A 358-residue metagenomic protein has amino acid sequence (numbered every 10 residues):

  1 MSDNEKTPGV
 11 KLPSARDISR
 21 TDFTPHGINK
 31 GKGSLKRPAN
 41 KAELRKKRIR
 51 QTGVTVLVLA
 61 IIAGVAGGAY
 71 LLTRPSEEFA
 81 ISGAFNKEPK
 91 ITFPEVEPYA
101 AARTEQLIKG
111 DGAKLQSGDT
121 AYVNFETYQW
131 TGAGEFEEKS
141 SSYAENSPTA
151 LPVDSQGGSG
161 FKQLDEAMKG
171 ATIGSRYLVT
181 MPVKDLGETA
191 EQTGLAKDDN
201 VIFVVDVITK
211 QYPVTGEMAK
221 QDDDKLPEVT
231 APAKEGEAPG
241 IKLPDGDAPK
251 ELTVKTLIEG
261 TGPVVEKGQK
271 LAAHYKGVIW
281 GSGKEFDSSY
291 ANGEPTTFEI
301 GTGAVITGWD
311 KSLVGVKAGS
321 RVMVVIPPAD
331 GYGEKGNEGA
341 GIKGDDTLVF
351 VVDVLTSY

Functional and structural regions predicted by a protein language model:
S2-Y358: Cross-family detector of peptidyl-prolyl cis-trans isomerase
